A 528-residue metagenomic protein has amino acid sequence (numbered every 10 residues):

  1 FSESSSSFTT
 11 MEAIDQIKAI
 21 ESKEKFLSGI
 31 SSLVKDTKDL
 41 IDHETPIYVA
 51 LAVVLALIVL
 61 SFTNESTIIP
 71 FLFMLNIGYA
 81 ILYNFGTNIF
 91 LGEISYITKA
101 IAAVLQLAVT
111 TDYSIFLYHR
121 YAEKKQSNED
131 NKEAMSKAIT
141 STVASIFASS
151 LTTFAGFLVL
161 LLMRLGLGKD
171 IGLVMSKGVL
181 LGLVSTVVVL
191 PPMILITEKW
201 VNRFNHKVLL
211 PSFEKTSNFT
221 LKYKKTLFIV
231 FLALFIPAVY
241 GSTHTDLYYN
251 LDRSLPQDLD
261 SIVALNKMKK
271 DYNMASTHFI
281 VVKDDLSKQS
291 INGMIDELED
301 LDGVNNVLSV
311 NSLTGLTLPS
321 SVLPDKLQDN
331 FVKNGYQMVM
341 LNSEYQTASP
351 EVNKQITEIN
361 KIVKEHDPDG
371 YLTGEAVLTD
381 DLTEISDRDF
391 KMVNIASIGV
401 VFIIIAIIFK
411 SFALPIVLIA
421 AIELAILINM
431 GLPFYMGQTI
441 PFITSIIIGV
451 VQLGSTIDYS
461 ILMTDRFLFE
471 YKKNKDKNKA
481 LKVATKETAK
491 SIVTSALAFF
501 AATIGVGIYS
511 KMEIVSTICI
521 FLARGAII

Functional and structural regions predicted by a protein language model:
F1-S31, D246-L414, L418-T439, A526: Structured non-transmembrane domains adjacent to transmembrane bundles in polytopic membrane proteins
T9-L247, K364-I528: Membrane-embedded transmembrane helical bundles of large multi-pass transporters/channels
